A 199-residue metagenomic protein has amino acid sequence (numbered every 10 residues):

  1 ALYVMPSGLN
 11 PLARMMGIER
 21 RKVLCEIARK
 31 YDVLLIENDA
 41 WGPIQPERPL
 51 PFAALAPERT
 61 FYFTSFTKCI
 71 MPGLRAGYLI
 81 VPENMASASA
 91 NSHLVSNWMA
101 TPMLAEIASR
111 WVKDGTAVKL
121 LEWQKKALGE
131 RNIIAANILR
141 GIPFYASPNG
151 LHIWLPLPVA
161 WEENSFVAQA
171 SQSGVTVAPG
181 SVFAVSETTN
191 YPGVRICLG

Functional and structural regions predicted by a protein language model:
L9-L34, D39-M71: Active-site pre-lysine segment of PLP-dependent enzymes
L35-E37, A108, V177-P179: Hydrophobic residues in well-ordered beta-strands that form the structural core
F61-K126: Conserved core segment of the aminotransferase class I/II
F66, G141-I142, S181-V185: Short, solvent-exposed loop/turn elements at beta->coil junctions and helix N-caps that rim active or binding pockets
V81, W154-A160, V177-G199: Conserved PLP-binding active-site segment of the aspartate aminotransferase-like
K125-A136, F144-L157, F166-Q169: Conserved glycine-rich beta-strand-loop-beta hairpin in the small C-terminal domain of fold type I
